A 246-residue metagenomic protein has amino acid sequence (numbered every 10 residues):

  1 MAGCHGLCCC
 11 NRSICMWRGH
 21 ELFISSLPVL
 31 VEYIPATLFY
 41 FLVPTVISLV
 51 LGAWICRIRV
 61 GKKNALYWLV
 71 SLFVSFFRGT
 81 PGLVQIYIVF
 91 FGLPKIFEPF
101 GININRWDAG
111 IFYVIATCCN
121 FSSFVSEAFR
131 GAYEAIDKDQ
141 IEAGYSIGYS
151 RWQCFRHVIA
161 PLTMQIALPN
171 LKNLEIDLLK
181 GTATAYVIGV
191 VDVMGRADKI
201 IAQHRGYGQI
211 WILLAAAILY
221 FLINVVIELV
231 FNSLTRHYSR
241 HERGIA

Functional and structural regions predicted by a protein language model:
G3-A246: Transmembrane alpha-helices and adjacent helix-loop boundaries
